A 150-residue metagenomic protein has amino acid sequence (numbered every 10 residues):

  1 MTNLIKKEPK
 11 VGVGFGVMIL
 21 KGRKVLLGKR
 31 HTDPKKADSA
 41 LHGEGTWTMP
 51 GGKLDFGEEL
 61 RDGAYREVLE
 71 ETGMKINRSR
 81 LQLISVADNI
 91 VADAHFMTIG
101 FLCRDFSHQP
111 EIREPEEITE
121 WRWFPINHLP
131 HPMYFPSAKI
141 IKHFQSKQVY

Functional and structural regions predicted by a protein language model:
T2-L27, D33-P34, P50, V86 (+1 more regions): Conserved N-terminal beta-strand and adjoining loop/helix that marks the start of the Nudix/MutT-like hydrolase domain
P9, N89-D93, P115-E116: A short beta-turn/loop motif at secondary-structure boundaries
P9, V17, D38-A40, I112-E114: Short secondary-structure boundary/capping segments
K10-G12, L20, H42-M49, R78 (+1 more regions): Short connector loops at helix/strand junctions that flank enzyme active sites, especially segments positioning acidic
K24-E70: Conserved Nudix-box catalytic region and its N-terminal flanking loop in Nudix hydrolases and closely related
W47, L102, I112-H143: NUDIX/MutT-family hydrolases
K75-S85: A short coil-to-beta-strand element that immediately follows conserved catalytic motifs
S85-P110, H143-F144: Active-site-adjacent beta-strand/loop module that shapes the phosphate/pyrophosphate-binding cleft
